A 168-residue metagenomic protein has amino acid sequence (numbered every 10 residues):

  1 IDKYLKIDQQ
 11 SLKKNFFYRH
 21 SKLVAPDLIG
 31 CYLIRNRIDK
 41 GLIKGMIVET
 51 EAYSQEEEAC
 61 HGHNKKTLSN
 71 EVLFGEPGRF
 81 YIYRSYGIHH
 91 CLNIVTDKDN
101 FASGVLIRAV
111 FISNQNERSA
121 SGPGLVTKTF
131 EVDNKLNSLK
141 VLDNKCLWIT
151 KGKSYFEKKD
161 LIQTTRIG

Functional and structural regions predicted by a protein language model:
I1-G168: Conserved, well-structured core segments that form or line functional sites
